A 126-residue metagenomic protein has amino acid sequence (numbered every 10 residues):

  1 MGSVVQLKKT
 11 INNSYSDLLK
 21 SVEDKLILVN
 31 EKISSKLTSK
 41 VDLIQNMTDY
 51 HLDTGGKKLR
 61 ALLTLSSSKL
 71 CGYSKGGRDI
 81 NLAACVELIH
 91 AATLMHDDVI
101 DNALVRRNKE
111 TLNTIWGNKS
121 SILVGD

Functional and structural regions predicted by a protein language model:
M1-S34: N-terminal amphipathic/basic leader segments beginning at the initiator methionine
S21-E23, I27-D126: Mg2+-dependent prenyl diphosphate-binding active-site environment of isoprenoid biosynthetic enzymes
